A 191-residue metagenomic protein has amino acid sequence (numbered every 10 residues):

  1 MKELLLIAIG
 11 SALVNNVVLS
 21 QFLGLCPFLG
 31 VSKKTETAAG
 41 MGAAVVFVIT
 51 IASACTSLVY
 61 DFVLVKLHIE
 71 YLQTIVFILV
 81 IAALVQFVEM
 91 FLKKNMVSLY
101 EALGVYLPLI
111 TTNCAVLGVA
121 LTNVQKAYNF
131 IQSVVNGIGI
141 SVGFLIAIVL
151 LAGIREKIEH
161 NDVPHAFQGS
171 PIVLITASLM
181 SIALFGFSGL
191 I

Functional and structural regions predicted by a protein language model:
M1-L5, L58-Y71, L121-V134, S188-I191: Helix-coil boundary and interhelical linker segments in multi-pass alpha-helical membrane proteins
E3-V18, H68-A83, V134-A147: Structural signature of hydrophobic alpha-helical transmembrane segments
I7, A12-V14, V45, T50-I51 (+4 more regions): Hydrophobic core segments of alpha-helical transmembrane domains in multi-pass membrane transport and ion-translocation
F22-G30, E89-K94, V105-L107, C114-A127: Generic transmembrane alpha-helix signature in multi-pass membrane proteins, especially transporters/channels
L23-T37, V85-L99, L151-D162: C-terminal ends of transmembrane helices
E36-F47, Y71-F77, L99-I110, P164-I172: Cytoplasmic-side transmembrane-helix entry/capping segments in multi-pass membrane proteins
D61-G104: Ordered, amphipathic secondary-structure segments that act as subunit-interaction surfaces in large macromolecular
F130-I191: C-terminal transmembrane helix-loop-helix hairpin of multi-pass membrane proteins
